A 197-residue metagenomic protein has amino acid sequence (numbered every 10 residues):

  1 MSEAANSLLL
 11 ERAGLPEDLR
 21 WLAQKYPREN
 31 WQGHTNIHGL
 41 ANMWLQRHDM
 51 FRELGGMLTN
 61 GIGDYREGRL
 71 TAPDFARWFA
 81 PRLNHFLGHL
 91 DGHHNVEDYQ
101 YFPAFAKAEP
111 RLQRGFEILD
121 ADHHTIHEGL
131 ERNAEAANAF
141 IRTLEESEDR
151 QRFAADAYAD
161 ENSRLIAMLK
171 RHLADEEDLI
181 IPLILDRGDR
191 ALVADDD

Functional and structural regions predicted by a protein language model:
M1-D197: Small-residue-biased structural context
